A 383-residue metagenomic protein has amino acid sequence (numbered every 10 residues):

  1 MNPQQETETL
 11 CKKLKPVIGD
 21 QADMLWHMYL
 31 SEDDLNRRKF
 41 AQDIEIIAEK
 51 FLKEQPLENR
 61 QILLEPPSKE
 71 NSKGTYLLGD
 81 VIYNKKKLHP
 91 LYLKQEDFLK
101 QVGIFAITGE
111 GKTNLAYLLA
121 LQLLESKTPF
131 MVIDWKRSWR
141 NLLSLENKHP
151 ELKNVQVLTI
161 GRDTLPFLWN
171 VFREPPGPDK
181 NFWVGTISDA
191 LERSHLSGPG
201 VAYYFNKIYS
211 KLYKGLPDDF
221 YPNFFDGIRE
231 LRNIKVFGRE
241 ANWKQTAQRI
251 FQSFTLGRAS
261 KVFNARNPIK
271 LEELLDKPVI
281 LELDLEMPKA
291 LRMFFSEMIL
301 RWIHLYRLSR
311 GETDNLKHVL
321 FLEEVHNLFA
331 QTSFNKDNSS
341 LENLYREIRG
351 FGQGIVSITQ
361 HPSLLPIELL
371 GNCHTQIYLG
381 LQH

Functional and structural regions predicted by a protein language model:
M1-V132, S138-N154, K207-G215, G227-R232 (+4 more regions): Accessory regions of macromolecular translocation/handling assemblies
I82-K85, K94-E96, I269-E273, I367-L369: Replace "in large, NTP-powered and nucleic-acid-processing enzymes" with "in large, NTP-powered factors and other
V102, V279, V356: Conserved beta-strand position immediately N-terminal to the Walker
F105-E110, E347-I348, V356-P362: Conserved helicase ATPase motor motifs in RecA-like P-loop NTPase domains
L118-R346, G350-Q353: P-loop NTPase motor domains
W135, E323, Q353, Q360-H361 (+2 more regions): Conserved H-loop
R140-L142, H361-E368: Short, glycine/polar-rich helix-capping loops at beta-to-alpha or helix-loop-helix junctions that flank or form
T159-I160, Q376-H383: Conserved AAA+ ATPase "SRH/arginine-finger" region at the nucleotide-binding site
